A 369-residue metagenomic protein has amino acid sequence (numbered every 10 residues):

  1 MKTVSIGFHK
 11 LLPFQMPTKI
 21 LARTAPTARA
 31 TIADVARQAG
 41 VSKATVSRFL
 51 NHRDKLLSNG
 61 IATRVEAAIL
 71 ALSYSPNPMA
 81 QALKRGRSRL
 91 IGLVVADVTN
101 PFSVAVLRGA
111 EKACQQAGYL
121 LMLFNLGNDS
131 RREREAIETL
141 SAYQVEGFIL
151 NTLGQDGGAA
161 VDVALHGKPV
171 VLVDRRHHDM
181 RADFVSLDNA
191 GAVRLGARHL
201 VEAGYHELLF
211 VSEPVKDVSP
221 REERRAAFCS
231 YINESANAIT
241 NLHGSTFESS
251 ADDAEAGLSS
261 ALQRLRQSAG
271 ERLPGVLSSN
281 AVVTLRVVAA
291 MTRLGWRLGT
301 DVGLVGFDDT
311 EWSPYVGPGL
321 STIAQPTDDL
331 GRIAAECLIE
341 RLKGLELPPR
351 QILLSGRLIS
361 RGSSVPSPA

Functional and structural regions predicted by a protein language model:
M1-T31, P78, G86-E202, A261-E271 (+1 more regions): Alpha-helical recognition/docking segments in bacterial nutrient-uptake and carbohydrate-utilization systems
K2-S88, V365: N-terminal helix-turn-helix DNA-binding module of bacterial transcription factors
S5-I6, S259-A369: Flexible loop/turn connectors
L72, Q116-A117, H166, S235 (+1 more regions): Helix C-cap/helix->beta junction micro-motif
A96-A105, F124-R132, V185-L195, V211-E234 (+5 more regions): Hinge/beta->alpha junction and helix N-cap segments in small-molecule ligand-binding domains
N151, V173-D174, L187, V211 (+2 more regions): Generic beta-sheet signal
